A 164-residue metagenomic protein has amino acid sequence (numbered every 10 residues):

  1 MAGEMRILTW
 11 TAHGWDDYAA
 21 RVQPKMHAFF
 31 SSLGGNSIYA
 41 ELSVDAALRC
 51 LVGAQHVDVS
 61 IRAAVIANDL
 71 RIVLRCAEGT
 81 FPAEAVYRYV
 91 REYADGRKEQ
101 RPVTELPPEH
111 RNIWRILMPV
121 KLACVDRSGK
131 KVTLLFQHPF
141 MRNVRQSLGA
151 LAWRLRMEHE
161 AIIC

Functional and structural regions predicted by a protein language model:
M1-T9, V52-C164: Conserved beta-strand-loop-beta-strand hairpin that lines the nucleotide-binding pocket of ATP/GTP-utilizing enzymes
W10-Y18: A short beta-loop-alpha structural element at the N-terminal edge of CoA-dependent acyl/N-acetyltransferase catalytic
Q23-V52, R97-V103: Conserved short strand/loop->alpha-helix "switch" segment adjacent to the catalytic nucleotide/phosphoryl-transfer site
